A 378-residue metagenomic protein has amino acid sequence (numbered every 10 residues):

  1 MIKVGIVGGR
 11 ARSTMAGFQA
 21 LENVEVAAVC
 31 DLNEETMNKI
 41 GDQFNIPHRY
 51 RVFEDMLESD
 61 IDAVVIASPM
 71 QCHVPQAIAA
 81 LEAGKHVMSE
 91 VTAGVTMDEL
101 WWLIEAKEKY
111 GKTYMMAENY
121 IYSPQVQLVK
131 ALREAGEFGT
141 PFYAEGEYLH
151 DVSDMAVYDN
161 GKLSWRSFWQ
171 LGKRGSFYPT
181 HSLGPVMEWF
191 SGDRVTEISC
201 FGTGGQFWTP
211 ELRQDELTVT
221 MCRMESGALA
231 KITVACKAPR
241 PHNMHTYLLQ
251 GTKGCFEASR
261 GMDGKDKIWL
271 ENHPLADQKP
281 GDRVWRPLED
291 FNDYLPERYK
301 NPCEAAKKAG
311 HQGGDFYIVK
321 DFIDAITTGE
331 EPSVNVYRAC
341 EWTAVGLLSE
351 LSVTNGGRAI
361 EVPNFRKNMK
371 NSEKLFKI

Functional and structural regions predicted by a protein language model:
M1-F44: N-terminal Rossmann-like dinucleotide-binding module
K3, T140-Y143, L229: Residues that mark the start of a beta-strand
R10, Y120-L212, T220: Predominantly a Rossmann-like dinucleotide-binding segment in NAD(P)-dependent oxidoreductases
E25-V26, A325-W342: Glycine- and charged-residue-rich phosphate/anionic-cofactor binding loop of Rossmann-like
A28, H48, A63, Y143: Short, Asp-centered acidic motifs that coordinate Mg2+ and/or phosphate in catalytic or ligand-binding sites
I46-F53: Conserved SAM-binding strand-loop segment of SAM-dependent methyltransferases
D62-A63, P69-M70, V74-Y122, G136: Beta-strand-loop-alpha-helix segment that lines the small-molecule cofactor/substrate pocket of alpha/beta enzymes
M155, F177-A276, K307-K308, D315-P332 (+2 more regions): Contiguous beta-strand/loop segments that form the cofactor/metal-binding neighborhood of enzyme cores
